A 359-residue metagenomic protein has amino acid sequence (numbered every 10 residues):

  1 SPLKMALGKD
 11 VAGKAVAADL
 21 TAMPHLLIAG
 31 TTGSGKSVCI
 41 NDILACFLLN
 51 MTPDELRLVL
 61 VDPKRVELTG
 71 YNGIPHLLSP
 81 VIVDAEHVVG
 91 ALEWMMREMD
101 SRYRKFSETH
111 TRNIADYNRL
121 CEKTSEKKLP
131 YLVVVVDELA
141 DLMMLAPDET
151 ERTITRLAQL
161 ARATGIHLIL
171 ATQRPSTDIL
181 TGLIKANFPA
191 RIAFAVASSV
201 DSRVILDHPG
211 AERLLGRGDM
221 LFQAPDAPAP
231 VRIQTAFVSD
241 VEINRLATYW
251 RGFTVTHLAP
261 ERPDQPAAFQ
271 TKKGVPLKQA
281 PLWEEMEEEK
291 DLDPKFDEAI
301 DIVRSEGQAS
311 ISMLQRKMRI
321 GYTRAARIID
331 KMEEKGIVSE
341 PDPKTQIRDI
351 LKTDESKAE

Functional and structural regions predicted by a protein language model:
S1-V11, A15-A17, A22-M23, D54-R57 (+1 more regions): P-loop NTPase motor-domain active sites and their immediate coupling elements
A18-P24, L48-E86, G90-A91, L183-I184: P-loop NTPase switch/communication element
A29-G30, R316: The Walker A (P-loop) glycine that initiates the GxxxxGKT/S ATP-binding motif of P-loop NTPases
T31-G33, T172: The conserved Walker
K36: Conserved lysine of the Walker
C39, I43: Hydrophobic positions on the alpha1 helix immediately C-terminal to the Walker A/P-loop
A45, L49, Q159: Short, well-ordered alpha-helices that flank and scaffold nucleotide-derived cofactor binding pockets
